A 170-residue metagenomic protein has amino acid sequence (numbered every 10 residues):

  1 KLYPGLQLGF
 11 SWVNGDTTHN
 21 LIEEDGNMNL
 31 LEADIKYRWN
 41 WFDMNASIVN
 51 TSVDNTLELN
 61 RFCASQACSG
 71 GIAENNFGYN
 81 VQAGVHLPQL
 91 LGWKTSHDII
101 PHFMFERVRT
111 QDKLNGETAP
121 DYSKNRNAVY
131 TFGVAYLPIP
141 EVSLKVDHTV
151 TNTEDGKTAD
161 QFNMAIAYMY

Functional and structural regions predicted by a protein language model:
K1, I35-R38, G84-P88, A135 (+1 more regions): Transmembrane beta-barrel domains of outer membrane proteins
K1-L6, P88-I99, E141: Short loop/turn motifs that connect adjacent beta-strands in outer-membrane beta-barrel proteins
K1-N76: Surface-exposed beta-loop-beta
P4-F10, A33, F42-A46, V81 (+4 more regions): Transmembrane beta-strands of outer-membrane beta-barrel proteins
W12-T18, W39-W41, I48-D54, L87 (+3 more regions): Transmembrane beta-strands of outer-membrane beta-barrel pores
N20-L21, A64-G71, N115-Y122, V150-N152: Extracellular loop and loop/strand-boundary signature of outer-membrane beta-barrel proteins
L21-D25, K124-N125, T151-Q161: Solvent-exposed loop/turn segments connecting transmembrane beta-strands in outer-membrane beta-barrel proteins
A159-Y170: Outer-membrane beta-barrel "beta-signal"
